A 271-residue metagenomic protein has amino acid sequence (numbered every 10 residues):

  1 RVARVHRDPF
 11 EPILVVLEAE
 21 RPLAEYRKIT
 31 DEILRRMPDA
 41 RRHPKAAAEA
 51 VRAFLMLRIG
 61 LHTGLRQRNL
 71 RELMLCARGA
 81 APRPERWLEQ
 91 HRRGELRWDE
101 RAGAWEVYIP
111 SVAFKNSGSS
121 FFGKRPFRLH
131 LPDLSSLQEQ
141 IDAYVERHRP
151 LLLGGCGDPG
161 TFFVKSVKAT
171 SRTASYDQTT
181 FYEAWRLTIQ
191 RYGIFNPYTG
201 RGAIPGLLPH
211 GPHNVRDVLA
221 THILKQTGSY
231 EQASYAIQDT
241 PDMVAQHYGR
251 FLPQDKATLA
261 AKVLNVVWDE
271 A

Functional and structural regions predicted by a protein language model:
R1-D39, A169-S171: Flexible interdomain linker/hinge and immediately adjacent N-terminus of the catalytic tyrosine-recombinase domain
E20-R68: Basic, Lys/Arg- and aromatic-enriched nucleic-acid-binding interface segment
R27-P38, E72-I141: Conserved tyrosine-mediated DNA breakage-rejoining catalytic core shared by Y-recombinases
E49-A53, R58-E89, Q226-G228, I237-D239: A short, glycine-centered helix-capping/turn motif at helix boundaries that positions DNA-contacting or catalytic
M56, L70, P212-Q226, A233-S234 (+1 more regions): Short, basic/aromatic-rich helical patch in the C-terminal catalytic core of site-specific tyrosine
G79-A80, L208-P209, G228-G249: Short, polar N-cap/turn motifs at the start of nucleic acid-interacting alpha helices
S117-L207: Active-site/catalytic core of tyrosine-dependent DNA strand-transfer enzymes
I237-L264, W268: Catalytic-site neighborhood detector that most strongly recognizes the C-terminal catalytic loop/helix of tyrosine
